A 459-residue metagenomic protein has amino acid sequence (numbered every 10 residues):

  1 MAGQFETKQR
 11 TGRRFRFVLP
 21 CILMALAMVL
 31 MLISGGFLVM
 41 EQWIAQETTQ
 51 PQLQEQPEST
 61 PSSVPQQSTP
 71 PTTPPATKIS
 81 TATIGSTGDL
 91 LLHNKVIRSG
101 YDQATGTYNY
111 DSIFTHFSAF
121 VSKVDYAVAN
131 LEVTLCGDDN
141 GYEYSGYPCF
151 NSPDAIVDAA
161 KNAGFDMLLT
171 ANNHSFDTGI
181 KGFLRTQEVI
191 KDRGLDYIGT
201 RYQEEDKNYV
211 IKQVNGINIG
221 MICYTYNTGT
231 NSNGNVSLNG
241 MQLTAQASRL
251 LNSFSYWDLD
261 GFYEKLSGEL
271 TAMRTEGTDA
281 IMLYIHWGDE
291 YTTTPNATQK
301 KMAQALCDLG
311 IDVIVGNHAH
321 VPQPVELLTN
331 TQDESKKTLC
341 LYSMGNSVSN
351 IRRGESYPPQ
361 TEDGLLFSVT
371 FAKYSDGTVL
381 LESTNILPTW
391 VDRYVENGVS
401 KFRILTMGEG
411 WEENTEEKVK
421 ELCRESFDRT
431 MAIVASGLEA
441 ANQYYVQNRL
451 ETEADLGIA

Functional and structural regions predicted by a protein language model:
M1-F15: Terminal targeting segments of Actinobacterial cell-envelope proteins
A2-E6, P20-Q46, L53, E58-A459: Acidic, metal/ion-coordinating pockets
